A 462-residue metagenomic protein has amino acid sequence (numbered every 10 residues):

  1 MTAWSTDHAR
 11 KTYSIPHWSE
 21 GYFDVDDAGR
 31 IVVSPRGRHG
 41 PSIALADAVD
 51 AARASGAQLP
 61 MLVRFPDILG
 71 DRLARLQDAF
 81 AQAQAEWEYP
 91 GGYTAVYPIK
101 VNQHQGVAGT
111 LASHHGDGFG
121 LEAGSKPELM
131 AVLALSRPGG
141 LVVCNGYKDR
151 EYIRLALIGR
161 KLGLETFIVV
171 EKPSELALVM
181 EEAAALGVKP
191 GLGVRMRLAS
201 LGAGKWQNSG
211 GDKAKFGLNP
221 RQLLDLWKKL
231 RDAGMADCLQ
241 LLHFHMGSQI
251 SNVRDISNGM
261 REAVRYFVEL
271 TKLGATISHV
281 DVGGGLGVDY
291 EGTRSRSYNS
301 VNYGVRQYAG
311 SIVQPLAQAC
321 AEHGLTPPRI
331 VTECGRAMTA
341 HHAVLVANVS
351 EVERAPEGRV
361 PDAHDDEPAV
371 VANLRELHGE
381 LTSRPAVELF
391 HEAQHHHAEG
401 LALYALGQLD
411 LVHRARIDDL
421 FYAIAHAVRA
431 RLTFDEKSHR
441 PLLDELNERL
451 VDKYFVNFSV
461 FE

Functional and structural regions predicted by a protein language model:
M1-I31: Charged, compositionally biased N-terminal leader segments and the immediate start of the first structured element
E20, V25-Q103: Low-complexity, highly charged intrinsically disordered N-terminal segments that act as targeting/localization
R30, R38, I68, N102-H104 (+12 more regions): Short, glycine-/Ser/Thr-/acidic-enriched flexible segments
A48-A57, L241-G247, L286-R296: A short small-residue
D67-R75, D225, E262, S311: A non-catalytic, amphipathic alpha-helix used as a structural packing/dimerization or gating element in enzyme scaffolds
E88-D281, V288, N302-Q307, P315 (+1 more regions): Active-site-proximal beta-alpha core segment in soluble small-molecule metabolic enzymes
S248-E462: C-terminal active-site-proximal or functional interface alpha/beta core segments in diverse enzymes
